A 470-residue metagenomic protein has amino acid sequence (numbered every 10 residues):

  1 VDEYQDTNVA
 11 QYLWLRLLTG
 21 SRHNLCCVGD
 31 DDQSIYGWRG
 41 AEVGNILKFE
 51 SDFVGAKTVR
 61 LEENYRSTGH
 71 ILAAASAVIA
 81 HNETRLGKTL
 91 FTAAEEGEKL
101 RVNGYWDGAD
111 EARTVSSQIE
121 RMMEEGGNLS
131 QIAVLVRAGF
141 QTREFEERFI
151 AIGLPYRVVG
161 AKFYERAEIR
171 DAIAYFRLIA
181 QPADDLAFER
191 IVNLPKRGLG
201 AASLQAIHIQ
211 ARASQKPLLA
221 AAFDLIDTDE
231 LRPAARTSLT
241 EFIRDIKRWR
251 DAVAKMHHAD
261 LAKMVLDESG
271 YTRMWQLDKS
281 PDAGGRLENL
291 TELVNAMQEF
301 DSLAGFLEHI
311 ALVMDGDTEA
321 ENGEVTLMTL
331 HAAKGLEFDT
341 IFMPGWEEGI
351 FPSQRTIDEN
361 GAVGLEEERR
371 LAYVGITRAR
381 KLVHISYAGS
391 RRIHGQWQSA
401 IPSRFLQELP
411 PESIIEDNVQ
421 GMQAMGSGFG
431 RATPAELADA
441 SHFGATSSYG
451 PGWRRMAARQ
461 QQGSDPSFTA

Functional and structural regions predicted by a protein language model:
V1, V9-L17, C27, G37 (+6 more regions): Accessory N-terminal region flanking or inserted into the helicase ATPase core in nucleic-acid motor proteins
V1-K48, E63-S67, V265: Conserved helicase NTPase motor core
T7, L17-S21, E50-V54, A93-E95 (+4 more regions): Conserved catalytic network of the ASCE P-loop NTPase/AAA+ motor domain
R16, C26, I35, I46-L47 (+4 more regions): Metal-dependent catalytic core segments for phosphate chemistry
G29-D32, W38-A41, E63-Y65, A75-S76 (+5 more regions): A short beta-strand-to-loop transition that corresponds to the Sensor-1 phosphate-sensing loop of AAA+ P-loop ATPases
V54-K57, E62-Y156, I179-Q181, A213 (+2 more regions): Helicase P-loop NTPase motor core
N128, T142-L154, V158, R166-A167 (+2 more regions): Conserved helicase C-terminal RecA-like lobe
L409-A470: Acidic, low-complexity intrinsically disordered tails
